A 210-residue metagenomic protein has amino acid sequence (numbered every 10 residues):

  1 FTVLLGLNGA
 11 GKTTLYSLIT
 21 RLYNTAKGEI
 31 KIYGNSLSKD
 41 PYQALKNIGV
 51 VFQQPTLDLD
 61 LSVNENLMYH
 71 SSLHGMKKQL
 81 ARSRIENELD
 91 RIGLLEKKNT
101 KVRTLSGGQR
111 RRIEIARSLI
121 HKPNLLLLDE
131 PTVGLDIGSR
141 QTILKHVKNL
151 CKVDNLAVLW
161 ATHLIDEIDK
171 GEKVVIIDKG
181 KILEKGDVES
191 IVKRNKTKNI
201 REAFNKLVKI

Functional and structural regions predicted by a protein language model:
G28-K39, A44: Conserved ABC transporter NBD signature motif
M68, S72, Q79-K97: Conserved ABC ATPase "signature" region
K101-L105: Conserved ABC ATPase signature
K122: Conserved catalytic motifs of ABC-family nucleotide-binding domains
L126-D129: Catalytic Walker B motif of ABC-type/P-loop ATPase nucleotide-binding domains
K185-G186: ABC ATPase "signature
